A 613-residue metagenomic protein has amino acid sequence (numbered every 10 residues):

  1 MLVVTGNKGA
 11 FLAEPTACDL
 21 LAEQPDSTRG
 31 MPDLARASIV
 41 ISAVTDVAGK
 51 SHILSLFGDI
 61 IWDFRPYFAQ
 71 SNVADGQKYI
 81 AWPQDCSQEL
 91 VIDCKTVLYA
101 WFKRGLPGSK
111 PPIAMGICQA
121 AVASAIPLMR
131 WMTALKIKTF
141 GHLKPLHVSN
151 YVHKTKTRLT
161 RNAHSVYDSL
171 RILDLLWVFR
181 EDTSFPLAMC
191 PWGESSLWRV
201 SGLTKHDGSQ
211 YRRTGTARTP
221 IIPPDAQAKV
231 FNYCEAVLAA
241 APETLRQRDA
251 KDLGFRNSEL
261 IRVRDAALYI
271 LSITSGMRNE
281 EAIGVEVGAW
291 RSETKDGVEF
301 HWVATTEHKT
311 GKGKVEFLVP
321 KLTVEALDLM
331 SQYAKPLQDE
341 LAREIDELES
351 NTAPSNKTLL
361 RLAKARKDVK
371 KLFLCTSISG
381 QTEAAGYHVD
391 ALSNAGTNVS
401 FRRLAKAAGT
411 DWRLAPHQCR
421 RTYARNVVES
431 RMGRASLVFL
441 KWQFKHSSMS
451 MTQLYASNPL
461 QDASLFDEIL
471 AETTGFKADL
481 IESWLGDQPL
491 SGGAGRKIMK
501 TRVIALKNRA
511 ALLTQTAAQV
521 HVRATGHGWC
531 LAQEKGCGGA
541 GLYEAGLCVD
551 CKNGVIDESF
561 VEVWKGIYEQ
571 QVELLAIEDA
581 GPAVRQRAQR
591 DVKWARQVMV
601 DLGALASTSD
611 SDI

Functional and structural regions predicted by a protein language model:
M1, T5, I41, L56-S71 (+6 more regions): Non-catalytic DNA-binding core/recognition domains of DNA-processing enzymes
M1-I61, F68, F185-V200, H206-T214 (+13 more regions): Acidic, low-complexity interaction regions
L56-P107, W177-G193, W198-D252: Low-complexity, highly charged intrinsically disordered N-terminal segments that act as targeting/localization
P83, S87, V91-C94, M189 (+7 more regions): Active-site-adjacent "gating/activation" loops or surface patches in catalytic cores
L170, D174-R180, R212-L238, T306-D390 (+2 more regions): Basic, alpha-helical nucleic-acid-contacting "clamp/cap" segments
R264-A266, L392, D411-S430: Short basic/aromatic active-site micro-motif
A282, F401, C419-S430, L440 (+1 more regions): Short, basic/aromatic-rich helical patch in the C-terminal catalytic core of site-specific tyrosine
V287, S292-A334, R434-L470: Catalytic or ion-translocation cores adjacent to nucleophile or general acid/base/metal-coordination motifs in diverse
